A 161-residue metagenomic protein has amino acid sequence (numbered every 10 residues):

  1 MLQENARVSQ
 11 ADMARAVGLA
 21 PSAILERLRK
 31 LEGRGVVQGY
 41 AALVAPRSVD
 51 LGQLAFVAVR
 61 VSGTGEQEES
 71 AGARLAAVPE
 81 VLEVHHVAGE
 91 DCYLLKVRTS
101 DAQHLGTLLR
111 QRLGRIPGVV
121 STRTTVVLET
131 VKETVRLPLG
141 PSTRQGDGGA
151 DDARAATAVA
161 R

Functional and structural regions predicted by a protein language model:
M1-R161: A compositional/biophysical signature of low hydrophobicity enriched in polar/charged and small residues
